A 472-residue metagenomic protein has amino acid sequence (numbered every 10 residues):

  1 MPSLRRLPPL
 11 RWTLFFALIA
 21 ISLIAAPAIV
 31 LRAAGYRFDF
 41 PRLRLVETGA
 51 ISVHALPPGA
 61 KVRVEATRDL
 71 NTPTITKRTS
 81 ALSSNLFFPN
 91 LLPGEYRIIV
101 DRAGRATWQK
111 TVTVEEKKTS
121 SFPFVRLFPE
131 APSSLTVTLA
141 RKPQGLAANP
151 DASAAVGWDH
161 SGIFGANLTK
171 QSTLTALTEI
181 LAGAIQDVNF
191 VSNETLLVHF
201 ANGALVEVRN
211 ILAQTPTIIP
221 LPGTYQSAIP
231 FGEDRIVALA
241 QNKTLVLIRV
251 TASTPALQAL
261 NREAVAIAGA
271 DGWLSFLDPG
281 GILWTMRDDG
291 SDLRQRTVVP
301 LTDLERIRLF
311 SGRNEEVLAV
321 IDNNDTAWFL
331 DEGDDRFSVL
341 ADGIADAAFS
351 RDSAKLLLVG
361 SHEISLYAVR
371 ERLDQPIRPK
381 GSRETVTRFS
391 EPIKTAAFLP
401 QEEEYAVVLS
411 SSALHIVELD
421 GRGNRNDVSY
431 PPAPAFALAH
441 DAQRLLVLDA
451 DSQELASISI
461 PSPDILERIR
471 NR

Functional and structural regions predicted by a protein language model:
M1-G162, A166: Short loop/turn and low-complexity linker motifs enriched in small/turn-promoting residues
R97-D101, V237, S275: Short, aromatic- and glycine-rich surface loops/edge beta-strands on solvent-exposed regions
D101, L445-D451: Short, exposed beta-strand-loop hairpins at the edges of beta-sheets in extracellular/periplasmic proteins
S133-T138, H160-I180, A201-L221, A240-N261 (+5 more regions): Surface-exposed loop/turn elements that mediate protein-protein interactions on large endomembrane-trafficking
A140-A147, A182-N189, P222-D234, L260-W273 (+6 more regions): Repeated scaffold domains used in trafficking and secretory/extracellular systems, primarily beta-propellers
A155, L196, I236-V237, L274 (+4 more regions): Hydrophobic beta-strand positions that form the internal "hydrophobic ladder" of WD40/Gbeta-like beta-propeller blades
A406, I416-E418, L438: ATP/nucleotide-binding catalytic cores
